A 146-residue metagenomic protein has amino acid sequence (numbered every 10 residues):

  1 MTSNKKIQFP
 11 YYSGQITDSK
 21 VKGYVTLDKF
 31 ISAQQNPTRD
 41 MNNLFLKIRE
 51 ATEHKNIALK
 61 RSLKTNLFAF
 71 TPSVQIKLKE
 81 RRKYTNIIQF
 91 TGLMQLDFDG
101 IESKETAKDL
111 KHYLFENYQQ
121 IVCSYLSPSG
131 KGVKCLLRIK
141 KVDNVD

Functional and structural regions predicted by a protein language model:
M1-G92: DNA replication initiation on ssDNA origins
Y11-S13, F98-D99, P128-S129: Short loop/turn segments at strand-loop or loop-helix junctions that form parts of catalytic or ligand-binding pockets
K79, D99-S103, K140-V142: Generic structural motif
T85-I87, E116, L126: Short, charge-rich binding segments
F90-E102: Acidic di-acidic motifs
L96, Q119-N144: Histidine-centered divalent-metal-coordination microenvironment in nucleic-acid enzymes
I101-Q120: Short amphipathic alpha-helix segments
D109-L114, I139-D146: Helical (often loop-to-helix) elements that flank the catalytic cores of nucleotide-handling enzymes
